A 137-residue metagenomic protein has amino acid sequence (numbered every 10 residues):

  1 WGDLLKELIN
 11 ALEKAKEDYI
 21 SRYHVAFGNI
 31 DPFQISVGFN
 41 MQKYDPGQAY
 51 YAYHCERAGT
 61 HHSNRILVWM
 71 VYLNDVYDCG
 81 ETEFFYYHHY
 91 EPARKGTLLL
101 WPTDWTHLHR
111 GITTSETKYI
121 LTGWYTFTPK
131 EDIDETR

Functional and structural regions predicted by a protein language model:
W1-L98, T106-R137: Fe(II)/2-oxoglutarate oxygenase catalytic core
